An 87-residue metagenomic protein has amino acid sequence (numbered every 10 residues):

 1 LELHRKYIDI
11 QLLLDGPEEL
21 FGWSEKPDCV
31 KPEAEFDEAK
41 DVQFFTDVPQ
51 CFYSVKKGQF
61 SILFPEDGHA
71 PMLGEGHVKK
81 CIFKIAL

Functional and structural regions predicted by a protein language model:
L1-L3: Short, solvent-exposed beta-strand/turn "edge" segments of beta-rich domains on protein surfaces
R5-E19, E25, P32-F45, K84-I85: Short, conserved beta-strand element in jelly-roll/cupin
I10, I62, H77-L87: A short hydrophobic beta-strand segment most commonly corresponding to one strand of the jelly-roll/cupin
W23-K26, E66, G74: Surface loops and adjacent helix of pleckstrin homology
P27-C29, H69, H77: Short, surface-exposed beta-strand-loop junctions and turns on beta-sheet-rich folds
Y53-G68: Conserved metal-binding segment of the jelly-roll/cupin
